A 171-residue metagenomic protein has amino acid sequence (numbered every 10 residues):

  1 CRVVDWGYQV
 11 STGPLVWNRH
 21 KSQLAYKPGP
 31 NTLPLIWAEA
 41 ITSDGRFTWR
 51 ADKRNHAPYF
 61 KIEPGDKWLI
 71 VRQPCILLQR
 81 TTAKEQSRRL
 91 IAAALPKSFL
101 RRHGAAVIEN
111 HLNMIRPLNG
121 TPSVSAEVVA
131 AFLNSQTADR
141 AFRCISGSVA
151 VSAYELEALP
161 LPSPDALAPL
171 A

Functional and structural regions predicted by a protein language model:
C1-L170: Polybasic, glycine- and aromatic-enriched phosphate-binding surface used to engage nucleic acids
